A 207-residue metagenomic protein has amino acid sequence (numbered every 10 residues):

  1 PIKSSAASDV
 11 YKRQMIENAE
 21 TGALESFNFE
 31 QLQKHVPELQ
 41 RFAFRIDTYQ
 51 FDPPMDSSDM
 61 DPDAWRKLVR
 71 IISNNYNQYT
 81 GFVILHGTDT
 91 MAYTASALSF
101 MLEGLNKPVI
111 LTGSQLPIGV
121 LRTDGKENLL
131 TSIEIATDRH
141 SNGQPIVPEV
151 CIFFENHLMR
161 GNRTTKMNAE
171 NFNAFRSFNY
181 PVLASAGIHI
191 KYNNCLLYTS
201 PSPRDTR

Functional and structural regions predicted by a protein language model:
P1-A7, Y11, Y198-R207: Single conserved hydrophobic/aromatic residue that forms the stacking wall/gate of nucleotide- or nucleobase-binding
S4-S5, D9-N74: ATP/NTP phosphate-donor binding region
S5, I84-H86, I110-G113, C151-E155: Short beta-strand segments
D9, H86-A92, H157-M159: Gly/Ser/Thr-rich loops at beta-strand to alpha-helix junctions that form or flank small-molecule/cofactor-binding
N28, H35-V36, Q40, R160-S200 (+1 more regions): Accessory alpha-helical/coil subdomains and C-terminal extensions that flank or cap enzyme catalytic cores
Q78-T80: Short acidic/histidine-rich motifs immediately flanking catalytic phosphotransfer sites in two-component signaling
L85-N106: Short Gly/Thr/Asp-enriched flexible loops that form oxyanion-binding sites at enzyme active sites
Q115-G187: Internal gly/pro-rich beta-alpha loop/helix module that stabilizes soluble enzyme cofactors or their anionic handles
